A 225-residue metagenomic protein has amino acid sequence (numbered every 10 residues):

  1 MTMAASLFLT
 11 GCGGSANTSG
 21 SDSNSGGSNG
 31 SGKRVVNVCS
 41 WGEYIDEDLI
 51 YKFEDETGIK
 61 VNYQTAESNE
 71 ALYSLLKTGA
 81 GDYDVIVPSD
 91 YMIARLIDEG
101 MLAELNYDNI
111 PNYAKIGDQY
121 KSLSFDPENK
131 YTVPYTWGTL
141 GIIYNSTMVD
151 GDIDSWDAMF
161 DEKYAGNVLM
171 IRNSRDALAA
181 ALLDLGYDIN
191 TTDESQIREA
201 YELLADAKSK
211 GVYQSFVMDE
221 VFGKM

Functional and structural regions predicted by a protein language model:
M1-V36: Short, low-complexity disordered leader/linker segments with a strong preference for bacterial N-terminal type II
T2-A5, E54, I59, D98 (+2 more regions): Preference for short coil/turn "hinge" residues that link or interrupt alpha-helices
G14, Y73, D126-E128: Short alpha-helical segments and helix-capping/turn motifs at coil-helix boundaries
N17-S19, N24-G26, C39, D48 (+3 more regions): Intrinsic disorder/low-complexity detector
T18, S23-S25, G30, E56 (+3 more regions): Short linear motifs in intrinsically disordered/low-complexity regions
N29-R95, F222-G223: Early extracytoplasmic/lumenal segment of secretory-pathway proteins
C39, D46, D82, V87-K224: Extracytoplasmic ligand-binding site segments that recognize negatively charged/polar headgroups
